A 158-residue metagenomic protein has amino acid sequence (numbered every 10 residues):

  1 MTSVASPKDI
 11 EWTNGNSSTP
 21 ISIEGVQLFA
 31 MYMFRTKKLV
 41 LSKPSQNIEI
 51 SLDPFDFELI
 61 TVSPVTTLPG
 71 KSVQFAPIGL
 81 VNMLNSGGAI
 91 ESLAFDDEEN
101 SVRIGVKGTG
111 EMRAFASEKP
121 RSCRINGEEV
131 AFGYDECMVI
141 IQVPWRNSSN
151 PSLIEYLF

Functional and structural regions predicted by a protein language model:
T2, K8-P20, F29-F158: Non-catalytic C-terminal accessory domains or segments of carbohydrate-active enzymes
